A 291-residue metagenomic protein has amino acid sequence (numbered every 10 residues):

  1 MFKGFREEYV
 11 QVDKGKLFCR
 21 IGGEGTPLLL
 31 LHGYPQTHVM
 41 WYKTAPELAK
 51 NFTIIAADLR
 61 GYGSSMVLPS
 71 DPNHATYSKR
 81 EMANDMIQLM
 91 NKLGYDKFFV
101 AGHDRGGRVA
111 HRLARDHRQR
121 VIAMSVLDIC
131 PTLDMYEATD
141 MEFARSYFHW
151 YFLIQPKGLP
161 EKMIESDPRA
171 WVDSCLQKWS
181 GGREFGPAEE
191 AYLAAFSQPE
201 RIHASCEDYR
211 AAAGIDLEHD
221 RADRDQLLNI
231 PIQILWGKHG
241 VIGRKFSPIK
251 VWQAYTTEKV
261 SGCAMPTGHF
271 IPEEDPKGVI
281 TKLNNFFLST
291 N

Functional and structural regions predicted by a protein language model:
M1-E8, K14-L17, P27, I55 (+4 more regions): Flexible "cap/lid" subdomain of the alpha/beta-hydrolase fold that forms the substrate-access gate
R20-L68: Conserved HGGG/HGGXW glycine-rich cap/lid loop of the alpha/beta-hydrolase fold
P35, K50, R118-Q119, T257-E258 (+1 more regions): Proline-centered flexible-loop/turn and helix-kink motifs
V39-Y42, P46, N84, H111 (+3 more regions): Surface-exposed alpha-helical interface segments used for non-catalytic interactions
E184-F185, S289-N291: Conserved donor-nucleotide binding/catalytic region of nucleotide-linked donor-dependent transferases
P199-E200, P276, T290-N291: Alpha/beta-hydrolase-fold serine-hydrolase catalytic core, especially in secreted/extracellular enzymes
G268-P276, I280: Catalytic histidine-centered segment of alpha/beta-hydrolase-like enzymes
K282-T290: C-terminal alpha-helix
